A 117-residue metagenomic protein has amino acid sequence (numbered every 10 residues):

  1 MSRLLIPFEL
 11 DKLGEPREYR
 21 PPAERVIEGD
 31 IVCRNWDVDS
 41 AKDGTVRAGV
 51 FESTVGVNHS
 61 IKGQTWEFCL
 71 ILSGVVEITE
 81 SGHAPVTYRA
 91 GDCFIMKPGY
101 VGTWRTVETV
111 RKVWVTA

Functional and structural regions predicted by a protein language model:
M1-T45: A short, N-terminal "cap"/entry segment at the start of jelly-roll beta-barrel domains of the cupin/DSBH fold
S40, G44-G63, K97-G99: Conserved short histidine dyad/triad with adjacent acidic residue
S53, G63-I78: Short, conserved beta-strand element in jelly-roll/cupin
K62-Q64, T106-E108: Short glycine/proline-enriched turns and hinge-like loops at secondary-structure junctions
V75, V101, V110-R111: Structural motif
T79-S81, R105: A generic structural motif
G82-G99: Short acidic-glycine-tyrosine-enriched beta hairpin
C93-I95, E108-A117: A short hydrophobic beta-strand segment most commonly corresponding to one strand of the jelly-roll/cupin
